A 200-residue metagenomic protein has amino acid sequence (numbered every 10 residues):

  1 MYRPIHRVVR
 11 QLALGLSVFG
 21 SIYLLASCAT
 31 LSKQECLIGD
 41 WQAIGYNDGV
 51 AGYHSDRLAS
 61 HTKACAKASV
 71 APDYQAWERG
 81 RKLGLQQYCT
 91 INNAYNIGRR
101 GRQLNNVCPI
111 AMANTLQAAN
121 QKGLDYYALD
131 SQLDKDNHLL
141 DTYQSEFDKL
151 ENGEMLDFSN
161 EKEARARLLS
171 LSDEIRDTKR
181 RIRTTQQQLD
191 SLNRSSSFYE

Functional and structural regions predicted by a protein language model:
Y2-V18: Bacterial N-terminal signal peptides that target proteins for export
Y23-S27: C-terminal motif of bacterial Sec signal peptides marking the signal peptidase cleavage site
C28-E200: Intrinsic-disorder/low-complexity detector
